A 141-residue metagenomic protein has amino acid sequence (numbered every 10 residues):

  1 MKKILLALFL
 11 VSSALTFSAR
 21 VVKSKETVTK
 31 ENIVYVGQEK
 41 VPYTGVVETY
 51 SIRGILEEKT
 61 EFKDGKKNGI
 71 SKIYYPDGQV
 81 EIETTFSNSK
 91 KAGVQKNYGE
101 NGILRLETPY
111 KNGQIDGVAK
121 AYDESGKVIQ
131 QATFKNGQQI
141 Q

Functional and structural regions predicted by a protein language model:
I4-S13: Sec-dependent N-terminal signal peptides
L15-Q141: Glycine/tyrosine- and acidic-biased, solvent-exposed loop/turn segments at the edges of beta-strands
